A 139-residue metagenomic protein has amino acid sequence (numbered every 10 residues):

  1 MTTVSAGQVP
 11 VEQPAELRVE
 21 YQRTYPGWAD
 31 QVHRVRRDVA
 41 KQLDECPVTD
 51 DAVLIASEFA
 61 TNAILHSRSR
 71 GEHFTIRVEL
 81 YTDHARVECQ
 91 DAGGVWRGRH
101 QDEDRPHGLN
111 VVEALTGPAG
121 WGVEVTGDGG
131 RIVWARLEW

Functional and structural regions predicted by a protein language model:
M1-Q22, I64-W139: Conserved beta-strand-loop-beta-strand hairpin that lines the nucleotide-binding pocket of ATP/GTP-utilizing enzymes
Q22-V32: STAS-typified acidic loop motif
G27, D44-V48, S69: Alpha-helical structural elements of signaling/regulatory helical domains
H33-S57: Conserved short strand/loop->alpha-helix "switch" segment adjacent to the catalytic nucleotide/phosphoryl-transfer site
D51-S69: Histidine-centered phosphotransfer motif of kinases
